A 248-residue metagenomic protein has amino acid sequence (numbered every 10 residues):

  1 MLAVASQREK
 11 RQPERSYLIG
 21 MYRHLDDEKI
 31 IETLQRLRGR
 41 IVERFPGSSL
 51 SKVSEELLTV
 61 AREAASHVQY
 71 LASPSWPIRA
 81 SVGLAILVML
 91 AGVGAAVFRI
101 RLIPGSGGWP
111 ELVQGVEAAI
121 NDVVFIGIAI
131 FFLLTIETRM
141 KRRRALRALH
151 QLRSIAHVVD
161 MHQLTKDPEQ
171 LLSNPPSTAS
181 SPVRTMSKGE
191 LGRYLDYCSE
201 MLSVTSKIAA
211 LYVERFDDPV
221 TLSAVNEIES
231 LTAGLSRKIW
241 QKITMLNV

Functional and structural regions predicted by a protein language model:
M1-G20: N-terminal amphipathic/basic-hydrophobic helices that include classical n-h-c signal peptides and signal-anchor
Y22-K29, L37-A65: Short, charged cytosolic
D26, I30, V53, A119 (+6 more regions): Amphipathic alpha-helix face/heptad-repeat signature
R36-I41, G107, G127-I136, T178-M186 (+2 more regions): Short, charged/polar, low-complexity loop and linker segments that flank or interrupt alpha-helical bundles
G47, L146-K188, T244: Solvent-exposed, non-transmembrane helices and loops of integral membrane proteins
S51-Q69, A96, M186, R193-Y212 (+1 more regions): Mature extracytoplasmic or organellar-lumen-exposed domains after removal of signal/transit peptides
S66-M140: Alpha-helical transmembrane segments and their immediate juxtamembrane boundary regions in integral membrane proteins
T205-V248: Cytosol-/stroma-facing membrane-proximal "stalk/adaptor" domains immediately downstream of transmembrane anchors
